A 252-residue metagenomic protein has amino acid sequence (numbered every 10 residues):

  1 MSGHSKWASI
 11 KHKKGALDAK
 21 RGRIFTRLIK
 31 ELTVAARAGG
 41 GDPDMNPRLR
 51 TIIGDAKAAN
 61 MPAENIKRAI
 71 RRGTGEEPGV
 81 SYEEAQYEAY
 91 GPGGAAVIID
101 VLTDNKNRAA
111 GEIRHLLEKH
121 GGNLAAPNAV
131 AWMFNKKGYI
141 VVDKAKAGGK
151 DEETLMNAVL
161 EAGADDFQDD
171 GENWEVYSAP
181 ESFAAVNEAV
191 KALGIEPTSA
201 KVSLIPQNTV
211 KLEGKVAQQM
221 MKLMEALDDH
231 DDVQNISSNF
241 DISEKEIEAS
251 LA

Functional and structural regions predicted by a protein language model:
M1-V141, S182, K211, A252: N-terminal cationic and glycine-rich segments that engage phosphates or anionic surfaces
D143-A252: Positively charged, low-complexity, intrinsically disordered RNA-binding extensions
